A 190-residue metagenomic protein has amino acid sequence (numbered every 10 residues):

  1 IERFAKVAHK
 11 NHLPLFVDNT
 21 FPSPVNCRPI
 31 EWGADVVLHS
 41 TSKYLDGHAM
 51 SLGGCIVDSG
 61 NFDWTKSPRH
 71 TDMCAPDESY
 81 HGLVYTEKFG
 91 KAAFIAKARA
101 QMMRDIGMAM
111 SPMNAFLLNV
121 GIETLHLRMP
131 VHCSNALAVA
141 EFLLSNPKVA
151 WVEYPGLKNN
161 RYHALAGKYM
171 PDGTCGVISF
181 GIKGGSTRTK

Functional and structural regions predicted by a protein language model:
I1-S145, E153: Conserved PLP-enzyme active-site core in the AAT-like
M129, L144, K148-K190: Conserved C-terminal alpha-helix-loop-beta "cap" of PLP-dependent enzymes that closes/shapes the active-site mouth
